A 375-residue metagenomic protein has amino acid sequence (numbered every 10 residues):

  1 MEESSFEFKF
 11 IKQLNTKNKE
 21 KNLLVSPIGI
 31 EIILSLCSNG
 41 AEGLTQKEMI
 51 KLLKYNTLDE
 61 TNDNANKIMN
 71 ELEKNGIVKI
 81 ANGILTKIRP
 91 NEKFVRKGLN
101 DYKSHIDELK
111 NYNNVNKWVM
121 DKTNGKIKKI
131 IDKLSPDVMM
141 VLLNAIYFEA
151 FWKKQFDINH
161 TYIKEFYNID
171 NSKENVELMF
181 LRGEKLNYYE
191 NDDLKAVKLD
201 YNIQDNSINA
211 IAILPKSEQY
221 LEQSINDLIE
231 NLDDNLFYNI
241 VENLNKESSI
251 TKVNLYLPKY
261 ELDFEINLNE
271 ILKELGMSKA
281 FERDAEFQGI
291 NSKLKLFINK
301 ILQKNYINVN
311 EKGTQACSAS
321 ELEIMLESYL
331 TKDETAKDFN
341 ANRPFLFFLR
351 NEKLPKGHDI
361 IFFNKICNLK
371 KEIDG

Functional and structural regions predicted by a protein language model:
M1-G375: Secretory/exported precursors with cleavable N-terminal leaders
